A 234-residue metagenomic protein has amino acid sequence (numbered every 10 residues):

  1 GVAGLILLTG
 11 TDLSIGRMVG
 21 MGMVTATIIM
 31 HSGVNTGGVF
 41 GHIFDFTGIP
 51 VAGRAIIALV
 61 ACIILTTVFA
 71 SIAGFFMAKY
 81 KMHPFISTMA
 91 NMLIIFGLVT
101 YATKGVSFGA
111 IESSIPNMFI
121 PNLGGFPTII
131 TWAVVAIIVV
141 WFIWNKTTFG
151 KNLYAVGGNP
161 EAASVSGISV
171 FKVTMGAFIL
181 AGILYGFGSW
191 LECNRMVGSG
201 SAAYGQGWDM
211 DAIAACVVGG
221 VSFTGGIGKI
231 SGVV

Functional and structural regions predicted by a protein language model:
G1-G37, F75-M82, G220-I230: Single transmembrane alpha-helix segments in multi-pass membrane proteins
G1-V2, M18, G22-A26, A58-A70 (+8 more regions): Alpha-helical transmembrane segments in multi-pass membrane proteins
A3-L8, G41-I56, V170, W190-G200 (+1 more regions): Short juxtamembrane and helix-loop transition motifs at transmembrane-helix boundaries in membrane proteins
G4, I28, V68-Y80, Y101-A102 (+2 more regions): Membrane-interface helix caps of multi-pass small-molecule transporters
I15, I57, P84-I86, N152 (+2 more regions): Residue-level recognition of membrane-helix boundary sites in multi-pass small-molecule transporters
H42-I49, I56, Y80, P84-T147 (+2 more regions): Transmembrane helix-bundle core of multi-pass membrane transporters and related energy-transducing complexes
R54-C62, F69-I72, G125-G200: Helix-loop-helix "hairpin" substructures at the membrane interface of multi-pass membrane proteins
Y185, M196, G200-V234: Transmembrane alpha-helical segments in multi-pass inner-membrane proteins
